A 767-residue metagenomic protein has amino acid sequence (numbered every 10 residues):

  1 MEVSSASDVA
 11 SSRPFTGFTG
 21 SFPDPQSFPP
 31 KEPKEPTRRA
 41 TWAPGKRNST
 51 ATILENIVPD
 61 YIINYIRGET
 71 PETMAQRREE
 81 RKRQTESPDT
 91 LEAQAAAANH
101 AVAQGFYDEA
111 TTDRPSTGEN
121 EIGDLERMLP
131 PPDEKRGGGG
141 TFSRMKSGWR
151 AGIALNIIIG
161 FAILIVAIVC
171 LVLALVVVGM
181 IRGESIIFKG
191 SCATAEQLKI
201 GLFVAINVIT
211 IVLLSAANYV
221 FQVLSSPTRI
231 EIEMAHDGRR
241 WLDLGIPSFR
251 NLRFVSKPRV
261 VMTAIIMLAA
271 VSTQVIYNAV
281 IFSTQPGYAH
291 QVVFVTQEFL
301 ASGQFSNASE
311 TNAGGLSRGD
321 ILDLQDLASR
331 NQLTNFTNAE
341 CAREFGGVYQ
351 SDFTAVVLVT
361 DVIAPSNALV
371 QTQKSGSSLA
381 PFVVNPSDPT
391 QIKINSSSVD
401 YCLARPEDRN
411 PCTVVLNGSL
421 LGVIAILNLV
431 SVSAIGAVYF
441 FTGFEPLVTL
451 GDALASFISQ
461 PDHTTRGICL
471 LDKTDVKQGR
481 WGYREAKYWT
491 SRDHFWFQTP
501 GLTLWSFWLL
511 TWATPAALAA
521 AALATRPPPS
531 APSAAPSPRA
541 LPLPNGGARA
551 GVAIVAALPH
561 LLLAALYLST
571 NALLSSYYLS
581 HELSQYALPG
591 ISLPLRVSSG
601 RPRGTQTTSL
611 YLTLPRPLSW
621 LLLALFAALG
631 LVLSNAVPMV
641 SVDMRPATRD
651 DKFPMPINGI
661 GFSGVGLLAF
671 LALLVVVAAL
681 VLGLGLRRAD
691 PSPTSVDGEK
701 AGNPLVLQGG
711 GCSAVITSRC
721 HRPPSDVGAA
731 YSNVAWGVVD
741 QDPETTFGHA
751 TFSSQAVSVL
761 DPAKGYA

Functional and structural regions predicted by a protein language model:
M1-A767: Membrane-proximal termini and loops of membrane proteins
